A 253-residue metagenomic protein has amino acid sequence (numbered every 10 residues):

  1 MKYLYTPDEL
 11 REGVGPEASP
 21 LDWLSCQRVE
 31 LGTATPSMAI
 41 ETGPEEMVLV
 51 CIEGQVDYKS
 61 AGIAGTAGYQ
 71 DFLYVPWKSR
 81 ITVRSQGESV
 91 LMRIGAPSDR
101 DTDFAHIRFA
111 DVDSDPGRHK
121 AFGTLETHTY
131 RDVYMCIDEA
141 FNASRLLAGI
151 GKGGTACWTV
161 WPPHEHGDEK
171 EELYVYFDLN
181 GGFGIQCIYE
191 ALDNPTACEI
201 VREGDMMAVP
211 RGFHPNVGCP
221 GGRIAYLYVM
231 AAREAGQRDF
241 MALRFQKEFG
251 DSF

Functional and structural regions predicted by a protein language model:
Y5-M38, L125-E172: A short glycine-rich, His/Asp/Glu-containing loop-to-beta-strand
C26-E30, V48, F72-Y74, R93 (+4 more regions): Conserved hydrophobic/aromatic beta-strand scaffold that supports enzyme active sites
P36-F72, I81: N-terminal functional module of multi-domain proteins
M38-I40, Y58-K59, L73-V75, R80-Q86 (+6 more regions): Short beta-strand His + acidic residue motifs that chelate non-heme Fe in jelly-roll/DSBH and cupin folds
G43-Y58, G151-G153, G167-L192, I200 (+1 more regions): Short, conserved beta-strand element in jelly-roll/cupin
K59-R80, A191-R211: Short acidic-glycine-tyrosine-enriched beta hairpin
V90-R131, Y189, G222, L227-F253: Double-stranded beta-helix
N180, G184-I185, D193-A208, N216-G221 (+1 more regions): Extended, basic/helix-rich recognition subdomains
